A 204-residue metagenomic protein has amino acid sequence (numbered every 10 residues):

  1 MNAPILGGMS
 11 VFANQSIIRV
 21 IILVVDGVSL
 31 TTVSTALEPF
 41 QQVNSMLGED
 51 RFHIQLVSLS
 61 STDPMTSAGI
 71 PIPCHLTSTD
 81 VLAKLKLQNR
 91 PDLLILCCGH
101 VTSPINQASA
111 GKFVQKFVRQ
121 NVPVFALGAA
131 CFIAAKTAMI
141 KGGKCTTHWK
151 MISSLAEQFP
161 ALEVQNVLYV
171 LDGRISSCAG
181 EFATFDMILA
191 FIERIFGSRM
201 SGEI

Functional and structural regions predicted by a protein language model:
M1-V124, A135-K136, Q165, L189 (+2 more regions): Extended, subdomain-level signal for the structured scaffold at the beginning of enzyme domains
S109, Q115-L127, C131-E203: DNA-contacting interfaces and partner/effector-binding or oligomerization modules in DNA-centric proteins
